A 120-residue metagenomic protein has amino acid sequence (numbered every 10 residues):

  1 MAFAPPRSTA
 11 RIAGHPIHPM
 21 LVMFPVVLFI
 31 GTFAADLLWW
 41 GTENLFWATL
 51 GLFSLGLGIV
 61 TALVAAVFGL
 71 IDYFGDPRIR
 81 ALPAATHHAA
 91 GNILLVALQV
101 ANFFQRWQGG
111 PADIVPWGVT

Functional and structural regions predicted by a protein language model:
P6-P16: Cytosolic juxtamembrane amphipathic/interface segments immediately preceding and feeding into a transmembrane helix
H15-M23, N44-I59, A84, H88: Transmembrane alpha-helix entry/boundary detector in multi-pass membrane proteins
I17-A35: The first (N-terminal) embedded transmembrane alpha-helix
F29-N44, S54, N102: Membrane-embedded alpha-helical segments in integral membrane proteins
G41-L50, W107-I114: Membrane-interfacial hairpin junctions
E43-N44, L50, V64-L82: Membrane-helix boundary/interface segments in integral membrane proteins
F74-W107: Mid-chain, well-packed structural core segment of small domains
V100-T120: Membrane-helix boundary connector in multi-pass membrane proteins
